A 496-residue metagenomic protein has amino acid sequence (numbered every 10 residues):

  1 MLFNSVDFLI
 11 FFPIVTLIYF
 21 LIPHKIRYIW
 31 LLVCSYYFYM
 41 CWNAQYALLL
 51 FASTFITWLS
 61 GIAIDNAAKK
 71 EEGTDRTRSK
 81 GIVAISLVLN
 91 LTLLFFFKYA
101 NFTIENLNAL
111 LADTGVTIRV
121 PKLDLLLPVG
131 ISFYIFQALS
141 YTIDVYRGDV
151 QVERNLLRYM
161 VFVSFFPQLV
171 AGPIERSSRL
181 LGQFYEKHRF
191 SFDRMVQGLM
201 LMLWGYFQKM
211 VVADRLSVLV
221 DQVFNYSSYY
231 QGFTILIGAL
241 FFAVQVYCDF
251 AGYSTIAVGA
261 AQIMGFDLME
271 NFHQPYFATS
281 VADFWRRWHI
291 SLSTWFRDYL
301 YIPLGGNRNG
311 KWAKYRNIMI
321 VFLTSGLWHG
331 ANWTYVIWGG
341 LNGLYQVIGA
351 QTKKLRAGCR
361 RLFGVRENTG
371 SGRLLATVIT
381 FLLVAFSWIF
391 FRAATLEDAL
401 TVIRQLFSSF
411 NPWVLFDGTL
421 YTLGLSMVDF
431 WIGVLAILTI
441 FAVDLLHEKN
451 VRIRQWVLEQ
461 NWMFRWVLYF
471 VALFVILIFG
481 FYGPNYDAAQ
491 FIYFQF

Functional and structural regions predicted by a protein language model:
M1-Q495: Membrane-embedded transmembrane alpha-helical bundles that form the catalytic cores of multi-pass lipid-modifying
